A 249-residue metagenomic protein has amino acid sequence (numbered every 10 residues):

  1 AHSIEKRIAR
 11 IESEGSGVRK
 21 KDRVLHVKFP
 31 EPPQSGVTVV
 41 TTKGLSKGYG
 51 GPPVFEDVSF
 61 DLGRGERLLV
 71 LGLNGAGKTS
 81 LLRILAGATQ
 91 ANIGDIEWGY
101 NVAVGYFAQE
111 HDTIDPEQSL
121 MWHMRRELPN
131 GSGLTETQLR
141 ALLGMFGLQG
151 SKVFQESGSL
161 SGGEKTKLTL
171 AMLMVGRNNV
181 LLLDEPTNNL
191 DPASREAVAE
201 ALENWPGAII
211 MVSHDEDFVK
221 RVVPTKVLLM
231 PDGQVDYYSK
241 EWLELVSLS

Functional and structural regions predicted by a protein language model:
K6-A9, V40: Generic structural signal for well-ordered, non-transmembrane alpha-helical segments in soluble/cytosolic regions
A9-K21: Proline-centered turn/helix-capping motifs that create local helix->coil transitions or kinks
R23, V27-S249: ABC ATP-binding cassette signature C-motif
